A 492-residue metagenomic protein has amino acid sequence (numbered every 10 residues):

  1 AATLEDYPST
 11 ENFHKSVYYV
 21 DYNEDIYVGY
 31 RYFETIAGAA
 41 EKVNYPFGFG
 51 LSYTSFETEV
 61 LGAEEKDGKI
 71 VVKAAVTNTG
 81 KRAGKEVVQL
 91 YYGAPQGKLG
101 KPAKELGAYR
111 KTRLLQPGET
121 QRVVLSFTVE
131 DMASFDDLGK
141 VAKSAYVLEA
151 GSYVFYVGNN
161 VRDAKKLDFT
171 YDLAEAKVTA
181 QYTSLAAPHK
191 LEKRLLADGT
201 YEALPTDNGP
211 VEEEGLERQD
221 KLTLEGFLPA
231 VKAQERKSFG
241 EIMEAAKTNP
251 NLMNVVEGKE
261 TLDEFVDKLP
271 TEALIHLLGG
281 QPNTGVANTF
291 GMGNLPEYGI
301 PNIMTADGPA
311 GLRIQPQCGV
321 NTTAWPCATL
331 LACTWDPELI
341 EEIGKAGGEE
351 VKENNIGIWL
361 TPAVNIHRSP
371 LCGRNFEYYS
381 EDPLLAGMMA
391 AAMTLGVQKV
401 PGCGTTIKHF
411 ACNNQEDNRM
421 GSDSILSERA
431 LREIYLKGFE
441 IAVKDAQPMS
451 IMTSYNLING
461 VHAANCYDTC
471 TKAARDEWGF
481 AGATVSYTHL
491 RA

Functional and structural regions predicted by a protein language model:
A1-G139, K143-V157, V161-D163, L185-R491: Glycoside hydrolase catalytic-domain context in secreted enzymes
K165-A180: Short beta-strand elements
